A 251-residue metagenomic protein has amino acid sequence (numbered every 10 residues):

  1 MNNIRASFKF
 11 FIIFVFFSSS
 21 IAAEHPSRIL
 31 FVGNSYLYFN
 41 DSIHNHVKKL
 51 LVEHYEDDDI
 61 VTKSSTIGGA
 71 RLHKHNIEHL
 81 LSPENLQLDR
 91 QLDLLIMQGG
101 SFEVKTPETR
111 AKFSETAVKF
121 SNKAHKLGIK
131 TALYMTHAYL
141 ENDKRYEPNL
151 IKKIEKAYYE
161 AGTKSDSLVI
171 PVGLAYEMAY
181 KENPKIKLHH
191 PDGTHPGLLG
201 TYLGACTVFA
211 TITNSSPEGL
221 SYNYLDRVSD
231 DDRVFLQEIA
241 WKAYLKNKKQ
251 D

Functional and structural regions predicted by a protein language model:
R5-I13: Sec-dependent signal peptide recognition, specifically the positively charged N-region followed immediately by
F14-A22: Hydrophobic h-region of N-terminal signal peptides that target proteins for export in Gram-negative bacteria
E24-P26: Immediate post-signal peptide segment of exported/extracytoplasmic ligand-binding proteins
R28-L30, L37-E115: Conserved SGNH/GDSL esterase-like catalytic core that processes O-acyl groups on lipids and polysaccharides
V32-G33, Y134: Short hydrophobic segments within beta-strands
D41, N45, L198-A210: A structural signal for well-ordered alpha-helical segments within the folded catalytic domains of diverse enzymes
E84-L198, A210, G219: Alpha-helical cap/lid subdomain in secreted, periplasmic, or secretory-pathway luminal O-acyl-processing enzymes
H195, A205-D251: Conserved catalytic region of serine esterases and O-acyltransferases that act on ester linkages in lipids
